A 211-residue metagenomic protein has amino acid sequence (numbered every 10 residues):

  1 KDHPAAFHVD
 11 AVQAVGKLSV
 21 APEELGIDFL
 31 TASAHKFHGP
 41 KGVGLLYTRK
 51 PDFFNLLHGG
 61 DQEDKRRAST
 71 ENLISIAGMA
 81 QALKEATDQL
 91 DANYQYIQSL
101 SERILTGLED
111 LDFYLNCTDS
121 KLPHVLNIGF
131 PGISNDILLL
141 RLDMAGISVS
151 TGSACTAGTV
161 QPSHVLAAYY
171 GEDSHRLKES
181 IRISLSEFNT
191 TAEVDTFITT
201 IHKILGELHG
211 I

Functional and structural regions predicted by a protein language model:
K1-I211: Pyridoxal 5′-phosphate
